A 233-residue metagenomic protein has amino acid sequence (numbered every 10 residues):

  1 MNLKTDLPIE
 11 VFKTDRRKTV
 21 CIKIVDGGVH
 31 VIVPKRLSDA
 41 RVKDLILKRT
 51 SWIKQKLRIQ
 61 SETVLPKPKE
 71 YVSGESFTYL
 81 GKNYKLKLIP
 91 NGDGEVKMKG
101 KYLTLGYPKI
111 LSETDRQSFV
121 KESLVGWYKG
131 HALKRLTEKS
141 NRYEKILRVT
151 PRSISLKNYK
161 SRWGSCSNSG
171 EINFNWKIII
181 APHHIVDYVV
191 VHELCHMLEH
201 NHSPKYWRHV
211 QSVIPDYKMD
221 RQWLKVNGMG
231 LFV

Functional and structural regions predicted by a protein language model:
M1-D187, M197-V233: Active-site-proximal or metal-binding-adjacent scaffold patches in catalytic folds
V190: Walker B beta-strand of ABC/ABC-like P-loop ATPase nucleotide-binding domains, specifically the conserved hydrophobic
E193: Walker B catalytic acidic pair
